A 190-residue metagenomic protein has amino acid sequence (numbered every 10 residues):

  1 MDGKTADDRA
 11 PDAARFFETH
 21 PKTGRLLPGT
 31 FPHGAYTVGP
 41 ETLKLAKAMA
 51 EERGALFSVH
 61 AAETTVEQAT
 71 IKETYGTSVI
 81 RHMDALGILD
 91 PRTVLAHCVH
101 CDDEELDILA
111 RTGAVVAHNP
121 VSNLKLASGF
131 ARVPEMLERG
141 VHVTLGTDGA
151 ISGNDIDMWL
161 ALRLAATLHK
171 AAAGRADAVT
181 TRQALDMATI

Functional and structural regions predicted by a protein language model:
M1-V99: Metal-coordinating catalytic core of metallo-dependent amide/deamination hydrolases
P40-E41, D107, P134, R182: Residues in well-ordered alpha-helical elements
M49-L56, I88-P91, I108-A117, E138-V143 (+1 more regions): Glycine-enriched alpha-helix->loop->beta-strand junction motifs that scaffold or abut catalytic
E63-T112, L124-M136, G149-L160: Catalytic core of soluble alpha/beta enzymes
A85-R92, P134-I190: His/Asp/Glu-enriched, well-ordered alpha-helical/loop segment that forms or immediately abuts the divalent-metal
N119-P120, T147: Short beta->alpha connector loops at strand-helix junctions that form conserved, small/polar/Pro-enriched
